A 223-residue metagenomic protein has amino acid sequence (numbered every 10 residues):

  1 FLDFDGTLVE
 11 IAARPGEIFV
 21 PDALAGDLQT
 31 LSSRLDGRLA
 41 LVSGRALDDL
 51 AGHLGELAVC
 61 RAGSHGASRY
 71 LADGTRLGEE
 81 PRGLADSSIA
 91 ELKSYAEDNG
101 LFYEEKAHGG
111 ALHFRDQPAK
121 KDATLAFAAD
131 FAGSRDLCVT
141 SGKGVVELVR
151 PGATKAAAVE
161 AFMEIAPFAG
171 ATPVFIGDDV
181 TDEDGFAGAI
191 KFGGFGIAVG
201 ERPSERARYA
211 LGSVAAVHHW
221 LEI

Functional and structural regions predicted by a protein language model:
F1-A13, L41, V159, D178: Asp-based phosphoryl-transfer active-site loop
F19-K106: Active-site phosphate-binding/coordination module
L54-A58, R135, K191-F192, E205-R206: Short, structured coil segments at secondary-structure junctions
R61, L112, F186: Residue-level signal for inorganic ion chemistry
A62-A90, T140-G170: Substrate-recognition "cap/lid" segment bordering the active-site pocket of phosphatases
S88-L92, A123-A132: Short amphipathic alpha-helices in soluble, non-transmembrane regions that often serve as interface/regulatory elements
L101-P118, L137-V149: Charged, glycine-interspersed solvent-exposed loop segments at helix/strand-loop junctions that cap or gate access
A156-I223: Mg2+-dependent phosphoryl-transfer enzymes with acidic/Ser/Thr/Gly-rich catalytic loops
